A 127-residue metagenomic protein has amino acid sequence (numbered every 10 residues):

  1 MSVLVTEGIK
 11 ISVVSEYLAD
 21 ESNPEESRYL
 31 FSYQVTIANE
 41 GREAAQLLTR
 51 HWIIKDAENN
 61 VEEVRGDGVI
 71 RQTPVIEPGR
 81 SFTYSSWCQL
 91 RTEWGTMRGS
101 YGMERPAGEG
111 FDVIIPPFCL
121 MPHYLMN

Functional and structural regions predicted by a protein language model:
M1-R28: Low-complexity, acidic Ser/Thr/Pro/Gly-rich terminal tails and inter-domain linkers that flank the onset of structured
V3, T36, H51-I53, S100-G102: Residue-level detector of beta-strand face positions
V5, E25-Y29, A44-Q46, V75-R80 (+1 more regions): A generic structural micro-feature
Y29-Q34, R98: Short, solvent-exposed loop/turn segments enriched in Ser/Thr/Gly
I37-G41: Asparagine-centered strand-capping/turn motif at beta-strand->loop junctions
E43-E62, M103: Short acidic, flexible loop segments centered on an aromatic residue
E63-W94: Intrinsically disordered, low-complexity Pro/Gly/Ser/Thr-rich segments with frequent PxxP/GP/PP motifs and embedded
Q89-N127: Terminal connector regions
